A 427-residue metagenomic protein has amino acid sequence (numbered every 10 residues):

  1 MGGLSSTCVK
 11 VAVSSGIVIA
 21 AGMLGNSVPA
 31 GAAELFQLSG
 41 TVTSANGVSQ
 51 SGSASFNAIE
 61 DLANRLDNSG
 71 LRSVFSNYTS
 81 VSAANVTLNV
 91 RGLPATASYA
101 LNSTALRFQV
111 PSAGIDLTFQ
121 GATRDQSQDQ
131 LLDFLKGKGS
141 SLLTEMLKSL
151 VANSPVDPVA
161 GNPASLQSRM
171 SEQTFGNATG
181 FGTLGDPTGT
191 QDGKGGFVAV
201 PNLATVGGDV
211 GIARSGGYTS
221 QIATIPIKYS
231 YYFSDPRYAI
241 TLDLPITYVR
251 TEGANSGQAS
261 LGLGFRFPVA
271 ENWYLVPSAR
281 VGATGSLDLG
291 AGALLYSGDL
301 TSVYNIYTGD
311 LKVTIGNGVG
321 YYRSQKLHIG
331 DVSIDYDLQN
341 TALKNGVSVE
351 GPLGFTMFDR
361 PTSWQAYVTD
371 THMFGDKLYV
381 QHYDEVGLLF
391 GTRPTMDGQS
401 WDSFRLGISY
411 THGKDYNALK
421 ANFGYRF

Functional and structural regions predicted by a protein language model:
M1-G31: Gram-negative bacterial Sec-dependent N-terminal signal peptides
A33-P394, Q399-F427: Transmembrane beta-barrel domains of bacterial outer-membrane proteins
